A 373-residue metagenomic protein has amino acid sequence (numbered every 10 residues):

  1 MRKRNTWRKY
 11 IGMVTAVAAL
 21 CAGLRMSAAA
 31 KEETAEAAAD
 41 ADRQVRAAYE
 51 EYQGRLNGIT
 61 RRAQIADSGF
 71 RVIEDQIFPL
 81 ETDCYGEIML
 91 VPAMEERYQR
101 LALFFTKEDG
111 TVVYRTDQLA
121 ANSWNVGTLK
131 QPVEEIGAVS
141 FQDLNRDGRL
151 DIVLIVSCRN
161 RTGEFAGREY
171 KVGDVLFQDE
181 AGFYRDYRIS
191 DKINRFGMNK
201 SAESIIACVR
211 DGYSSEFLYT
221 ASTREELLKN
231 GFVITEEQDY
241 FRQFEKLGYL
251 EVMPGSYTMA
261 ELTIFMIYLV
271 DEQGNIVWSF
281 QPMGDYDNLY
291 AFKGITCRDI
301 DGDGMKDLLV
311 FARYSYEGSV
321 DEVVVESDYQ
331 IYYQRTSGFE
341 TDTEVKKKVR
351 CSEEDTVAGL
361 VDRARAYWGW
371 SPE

Functional and structural regions predicted by a protein language model:
M1-A37: Gram-positive cell-envelope targeting signals
A30-L144, R149-I300, M305-E373: Beta-propeller-forming repeat regions
